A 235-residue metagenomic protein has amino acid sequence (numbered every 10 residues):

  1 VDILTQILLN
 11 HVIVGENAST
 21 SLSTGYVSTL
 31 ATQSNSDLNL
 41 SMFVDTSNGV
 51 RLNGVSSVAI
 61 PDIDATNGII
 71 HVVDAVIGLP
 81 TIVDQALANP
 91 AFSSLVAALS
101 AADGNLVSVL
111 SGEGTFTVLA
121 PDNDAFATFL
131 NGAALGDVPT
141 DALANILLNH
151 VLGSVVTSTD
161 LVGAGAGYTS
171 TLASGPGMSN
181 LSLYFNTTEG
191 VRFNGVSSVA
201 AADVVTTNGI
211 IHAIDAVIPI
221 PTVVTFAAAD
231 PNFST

Functional and structural regions predicted by a protein language model:
V1-T235: Mature, structured domains of secreted/extracytosolic soluble proteins
